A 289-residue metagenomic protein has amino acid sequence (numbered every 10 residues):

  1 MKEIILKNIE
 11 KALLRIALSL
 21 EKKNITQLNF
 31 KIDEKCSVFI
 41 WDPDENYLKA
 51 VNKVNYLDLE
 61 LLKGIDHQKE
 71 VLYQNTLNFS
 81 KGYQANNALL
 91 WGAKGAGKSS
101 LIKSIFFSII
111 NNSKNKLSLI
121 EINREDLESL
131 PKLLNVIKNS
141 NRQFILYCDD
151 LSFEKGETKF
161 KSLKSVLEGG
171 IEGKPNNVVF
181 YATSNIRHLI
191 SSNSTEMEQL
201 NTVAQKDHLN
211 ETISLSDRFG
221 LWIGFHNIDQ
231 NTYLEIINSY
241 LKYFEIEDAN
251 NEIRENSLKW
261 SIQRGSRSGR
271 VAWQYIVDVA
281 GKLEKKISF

Functional and structural regions predicted by a protein language model:
K2-A50: Interdomain "pre-motor" coupling segment immediately N-terminal to P-loop NTPase/helicase cores
E3-N8, Y47-V71: Dynamic helix-loop-helix/coil hinge segments at AAA+ ATPase domain boundaries and subdomain interfaces
I4, A17, I25-T26, H226-F289: C-terminal alpha-helical "lid" subdomain
H67-K81: Pre-Walker A adenine-sensing motif
G82-S104: Walker A/P-loop nucleotide-binding motif
S108-F144, L151-G156: AAA+/P-loop NTPase substrate/partner-engagement loops
N111, N139, K155-N201: Conserved catalytic/switch belt of AAA+ P-loop NTPases
S184, L200-I213, G220-L234: Conserved AAA+ ATPase "SRH/arginine-finger" region at the nucleotide-binding site
